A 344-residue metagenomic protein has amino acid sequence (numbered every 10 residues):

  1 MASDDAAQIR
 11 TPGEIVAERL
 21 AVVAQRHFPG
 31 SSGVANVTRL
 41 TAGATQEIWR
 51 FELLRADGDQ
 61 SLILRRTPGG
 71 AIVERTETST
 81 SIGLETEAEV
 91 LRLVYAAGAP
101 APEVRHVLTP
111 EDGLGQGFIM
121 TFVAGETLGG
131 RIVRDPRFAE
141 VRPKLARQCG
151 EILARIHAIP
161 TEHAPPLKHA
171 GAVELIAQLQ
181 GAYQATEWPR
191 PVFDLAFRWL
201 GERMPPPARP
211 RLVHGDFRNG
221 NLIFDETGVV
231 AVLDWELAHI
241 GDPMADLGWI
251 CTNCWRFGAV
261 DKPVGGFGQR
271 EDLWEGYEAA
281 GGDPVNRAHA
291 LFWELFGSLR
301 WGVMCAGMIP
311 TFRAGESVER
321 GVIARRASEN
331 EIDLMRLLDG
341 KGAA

Functional and structural regions predicted by a protein language model:
A2-S31: Juxta-kinase regulatory segment immediately upstream of eukaryotic protein kinase catalytic domains
T38-R209: ATP-binding pocket architecture of kinase catalytic cores
L167, P284-F296: All-alpha amphipathic helical-bundle segments outside canonical DNA-binding/catalytic cores that form hydrophobic
P210-L212, V230: Conserved protein kinase catalytic-loop anchor
L212-H214, N219: Catalytic-loop of the protein kinase fold
L233-A238: Activation of the activation-loop gatekeeper triad in protein kinase-fold domains
D246-G282, F296-G315: Active-site activation/catalytic loop segments of kinase-like enzymes and analogous catalytic loops in related
